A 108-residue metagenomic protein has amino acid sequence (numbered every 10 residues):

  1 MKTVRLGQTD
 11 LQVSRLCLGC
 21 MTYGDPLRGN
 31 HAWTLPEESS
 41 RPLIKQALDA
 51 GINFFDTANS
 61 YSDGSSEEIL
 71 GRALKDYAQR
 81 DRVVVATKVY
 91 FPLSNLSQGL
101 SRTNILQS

Functional and structural regions predicted by a protein language model:
M1-V84: N-terminal binding-site loop/beta-alpha segment at the start of enzyme catalytic domains that lines or forms
L27, S94-S108: Glycine/proline-rich, positively charged, aromatic-decorated active-site loop/lid region on the catalytic face
I69-A73, K88, N104-S108: Generic beta-strand or strand-like secondary-structure segments
D81-S94: A short, structured active-site edge motif that brings together acidic residues
